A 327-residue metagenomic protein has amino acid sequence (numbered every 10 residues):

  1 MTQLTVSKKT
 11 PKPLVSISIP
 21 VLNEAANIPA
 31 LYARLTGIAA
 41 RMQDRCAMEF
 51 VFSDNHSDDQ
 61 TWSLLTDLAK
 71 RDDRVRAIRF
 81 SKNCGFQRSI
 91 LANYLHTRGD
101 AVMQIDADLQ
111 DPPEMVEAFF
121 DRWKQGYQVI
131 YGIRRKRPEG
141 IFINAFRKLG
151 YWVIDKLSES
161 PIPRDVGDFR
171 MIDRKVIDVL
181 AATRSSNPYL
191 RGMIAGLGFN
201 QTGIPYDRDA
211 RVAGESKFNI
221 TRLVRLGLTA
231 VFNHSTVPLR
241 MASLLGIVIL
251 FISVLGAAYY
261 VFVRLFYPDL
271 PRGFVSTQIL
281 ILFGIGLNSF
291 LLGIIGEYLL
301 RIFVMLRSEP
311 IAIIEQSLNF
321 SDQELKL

Functional and structural regions predicted by a protein language model:
M1-G37, R45, E324: N-proximal low-complexity "stem/linker" segments adjacent to membrane-targeting elements
T2-P13, Y189-L327: Hydrophobic helical membrane-anchoring modules
E24-N27, S57, P112: Donor nucleotide-sugar binding loop of glycosyltransferases
A40-R45, A69-R74: Short helix-capping segments at alpha-helix termini
Q43-H56, I78-R79: Short beta-strand/loop segment that forms part of the nucleotide-sugar
D54-S63, L109-Q110: A conserved acidic beta->alpha catalytic loop
I78-H96, Q110-M193, D209-L228: Acceptor/aglycone-binding surface of glycosyltransferases and processive sugar-polymer synthases
V102: Short aromatic/hydrophobic "clamp" motif used to bind/position activated sugar donors
